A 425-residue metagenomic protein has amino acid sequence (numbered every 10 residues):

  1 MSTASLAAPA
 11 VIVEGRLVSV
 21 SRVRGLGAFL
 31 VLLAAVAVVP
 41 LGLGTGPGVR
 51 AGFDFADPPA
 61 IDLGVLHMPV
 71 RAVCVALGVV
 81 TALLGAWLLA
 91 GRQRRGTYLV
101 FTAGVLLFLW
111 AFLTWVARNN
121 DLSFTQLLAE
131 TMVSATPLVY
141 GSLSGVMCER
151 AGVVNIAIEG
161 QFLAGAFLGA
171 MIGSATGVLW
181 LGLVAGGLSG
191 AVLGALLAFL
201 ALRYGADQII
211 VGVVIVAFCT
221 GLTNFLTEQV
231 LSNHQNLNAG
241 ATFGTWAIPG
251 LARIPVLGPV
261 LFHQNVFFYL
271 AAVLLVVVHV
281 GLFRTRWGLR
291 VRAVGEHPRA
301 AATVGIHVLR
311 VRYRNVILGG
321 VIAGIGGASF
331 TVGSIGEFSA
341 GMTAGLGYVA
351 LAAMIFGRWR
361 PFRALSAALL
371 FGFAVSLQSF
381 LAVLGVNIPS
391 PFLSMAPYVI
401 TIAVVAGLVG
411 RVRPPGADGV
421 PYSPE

Functional and structural regions predicted by a protein language model:
M1-P59, A72-A111, V260, V277-V278 (+3 more regions): Cytosolic-side transmembrane-helix boundaries in multi-pass membrane proteins
T45-R50, N120-S123, L128, L282 (+3 more regions): Inter-helical junctions in multi-pass inner-membrane proteins, predominant in energy-converting antiporter-like
F55-L63, T220-F283, Y313, F338 (+2 more regions): Transmembrane helix-bundle core of multi-pass membrane transporters and related energy-transducing complexes
Q126-A175, L181-L183, A195-I209, I355-W359 (+1 more regions): Single transmembrane alpha-helix segments in multi-pass membrane proteins
M147-L168, L202-I215, R314, I335-Y348 (+3 more regions): Short, non-helical or kinked segments that cap or interrupt transmembrane helices
V178-T220, L370, V375: Alpha-helical transmembrane segments within multi-pass membrane transporters and channels
G190-G194, G347-A374, V399-V409: Hydrophobic alpha-helical transmembrane segments of polytopic membrane proteins
L261-E337, P361-F362, S366: Helix-loop-helix "hairpin" substructures at the membrane interface of multi-pass membrane proteins
